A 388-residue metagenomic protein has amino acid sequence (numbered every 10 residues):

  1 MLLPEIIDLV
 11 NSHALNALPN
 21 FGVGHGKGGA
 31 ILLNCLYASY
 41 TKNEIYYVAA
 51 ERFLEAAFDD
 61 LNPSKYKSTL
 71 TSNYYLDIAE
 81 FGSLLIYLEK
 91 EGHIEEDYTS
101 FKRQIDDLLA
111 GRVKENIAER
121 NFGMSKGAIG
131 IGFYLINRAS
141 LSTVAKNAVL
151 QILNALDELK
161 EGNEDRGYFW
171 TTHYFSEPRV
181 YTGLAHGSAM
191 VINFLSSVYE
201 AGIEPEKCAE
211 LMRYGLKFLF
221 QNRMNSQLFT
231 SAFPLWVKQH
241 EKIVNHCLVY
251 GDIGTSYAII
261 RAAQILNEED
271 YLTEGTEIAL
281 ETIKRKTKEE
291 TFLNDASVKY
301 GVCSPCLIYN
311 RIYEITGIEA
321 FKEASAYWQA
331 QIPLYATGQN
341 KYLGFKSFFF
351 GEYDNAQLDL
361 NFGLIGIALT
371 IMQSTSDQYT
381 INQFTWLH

Functional and structural regions predicted by a protein language model:
M1-A17, V48-Y66, E96-A118, N147-Y168 (+4 more regions): Long, well-ordered core segments of solenoidal/helical folds
M1-L9, S197-G202, R261, I265 (+4 more regions): Terminal, non-catalytic domain-edge segments
V10-G28, L61-A79, K114-G127, Y174-A189 (+3 more regions): Solvent-exposed loop and edge beta-strand segments that line ligand/cofactor-binding and catalytic clefts
G29-N43, E80-I94, G130-T143, M190-E204 (+3 more regions): Well-ordered alpha-helical scaffold segments within catalytic/enzyme domains
K42-H93: Post-signal peptide N-terminal segment of secreted/secretory-pathway proteins
D77, I86-E96, I105, V113-I131 (+1 more regions): Internal alpha-solenoid helical repeat scaffolds
V144-I265: Extended ligand-binding clefts on enzyme/binding-domain cores
E268-F321: C-terminal structural cap/anchor segments
